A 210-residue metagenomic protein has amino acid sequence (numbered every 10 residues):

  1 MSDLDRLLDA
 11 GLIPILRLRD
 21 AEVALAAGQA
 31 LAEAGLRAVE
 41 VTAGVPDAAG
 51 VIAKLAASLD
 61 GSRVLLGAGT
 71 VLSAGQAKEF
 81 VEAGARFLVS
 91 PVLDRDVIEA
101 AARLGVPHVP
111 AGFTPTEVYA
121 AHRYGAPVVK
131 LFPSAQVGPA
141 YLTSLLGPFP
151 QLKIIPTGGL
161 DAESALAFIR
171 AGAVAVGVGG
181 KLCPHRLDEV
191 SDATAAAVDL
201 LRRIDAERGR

Functional and structural regions predicted by a protein language model:
M1-G84, R103-L104, Q151, A162-E163 (+1 more regions): Conserved N-terminal beta1-alpha1 strand-loop-helix module at the mouth
L12-L16, V39-V41, L66-G69, L88-V89 (+4 more regions): Hydrophobic faces of well-ordered beta-strands that scaffold small-molecule active sites in alpha/beta enzyme cores
A27, S73-A83, T116-Y124, Y141 (+1 more regions): Catalytic cores of alpha/beta
R37-T42, V81-A83, L104, T114-L142 (+1 more regions): Glycine/Thr-rich beta-alpha phosphate-binding loop at enzyme active sites
A43-G44, V71, V92-R95, F113-T114 (+3 more regions): Short, ordered loop/turn segments at secondary-structure junctions
Q76-E117, A121: Hydrophobic, well-structured mid-protein blocks that either form specific transmembrane helices
F87-A100, F132-P139, A171-A196: Glycine-rich phosphate-binding active-site loops on the catalytic face of alpha/beta enzymes
